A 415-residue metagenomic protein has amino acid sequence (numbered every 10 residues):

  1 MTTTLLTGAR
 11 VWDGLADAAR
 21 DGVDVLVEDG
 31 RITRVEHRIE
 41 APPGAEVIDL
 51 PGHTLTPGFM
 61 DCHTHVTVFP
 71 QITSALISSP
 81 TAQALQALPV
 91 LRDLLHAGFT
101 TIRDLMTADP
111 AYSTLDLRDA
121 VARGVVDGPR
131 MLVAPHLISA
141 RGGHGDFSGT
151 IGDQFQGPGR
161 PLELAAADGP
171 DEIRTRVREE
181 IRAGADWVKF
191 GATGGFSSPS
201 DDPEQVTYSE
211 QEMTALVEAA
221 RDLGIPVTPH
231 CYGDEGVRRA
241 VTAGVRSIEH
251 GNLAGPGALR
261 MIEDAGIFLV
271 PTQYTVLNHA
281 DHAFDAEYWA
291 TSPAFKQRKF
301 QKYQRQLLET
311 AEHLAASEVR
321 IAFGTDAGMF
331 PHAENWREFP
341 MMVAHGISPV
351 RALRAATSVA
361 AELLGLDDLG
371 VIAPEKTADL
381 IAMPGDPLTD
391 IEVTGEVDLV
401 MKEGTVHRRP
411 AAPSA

Functional and structural regions predicted by a protein language model:
M1-P43, L55, G385-E392, T405-V406: N-terminal metal-binding scaffold of metallo-dependent hydrolase/deaminase domains
A9, A356-S358, E362, P374-A415: C-terminal cap of metal-dependent C-N hydrolases
H53-V125, R141-G145, Q211, E235 (+1 more regions): Metal-associated gating/positioning segment near the N- to mid-region
T67-Q83, L95, R141-L162, G194-E210 (+1 more regions): Active-site gating loops and adjacent loop-to-helix segments of metal-dependent hydrolytic enzymes
P70-T73, T114-L115, H144-G145, S198-P199 (+6 more regions): Histidine/acidic-residue-rich catalytic or RNA/ligand-binding cores of hydrolases and nuclease-related proteins
L88-S113, D127-L137, A185-S198, P226 (+2 more regions): Divalent metal-dependent hydrolysis catalytic cores, especially in the metallo-beta-lactamase
D116, D168-L269, A286-A290, F300-R320: Histidine/acidic residue-rich metal-binding segments in metalloenzymes
D222, P226, E287-F295, Q301-D386: His/Asp/Glu-enriched, well-ordered alpha-helical/loop segment that forms or immediately abuts the divalent-metal
